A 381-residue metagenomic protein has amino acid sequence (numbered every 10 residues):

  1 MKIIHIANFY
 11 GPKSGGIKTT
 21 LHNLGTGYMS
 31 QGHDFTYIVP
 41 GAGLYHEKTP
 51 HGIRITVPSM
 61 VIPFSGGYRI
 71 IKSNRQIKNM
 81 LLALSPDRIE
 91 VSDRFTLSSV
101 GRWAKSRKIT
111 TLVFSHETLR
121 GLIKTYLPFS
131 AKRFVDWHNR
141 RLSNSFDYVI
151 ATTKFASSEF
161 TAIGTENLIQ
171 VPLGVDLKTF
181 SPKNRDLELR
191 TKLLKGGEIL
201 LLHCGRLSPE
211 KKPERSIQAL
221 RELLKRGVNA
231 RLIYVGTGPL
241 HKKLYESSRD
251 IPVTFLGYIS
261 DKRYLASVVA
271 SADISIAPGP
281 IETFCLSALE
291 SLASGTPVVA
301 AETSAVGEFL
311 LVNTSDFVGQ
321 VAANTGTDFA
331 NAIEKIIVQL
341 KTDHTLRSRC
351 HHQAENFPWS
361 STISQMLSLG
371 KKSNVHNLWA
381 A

Functional and structural regions predicted by a protein language model:
I4, L194-R221: Conserved donor-binding/catalytic core segment of Leloir-type glycosyltransferases
V39, I55-P58, D136-R185: Donor nucleotide-sugar binding/catalytic pocket of nucleotide-sugar-dependent glycosyltransferases
K72, T110, R120-R141, S145: Nucleotide-sugar donor phosphate/pyrophosphate-binding loop at the beta->alpha transition of glycosyltransferases
K242-I259: Nucleotide-activated donor-binding/catalytic signature segment of Leloir-type glycosyltransferases, i.e., the conserved
Y258, A266-A272, M366: Short alpha-helical donor nucleotide-sugar binding micro-motif in glycosyltransferases
P280: Aromatic "clamp/platform" in nucleotide-sugar-dependent glycosyltransferases that forms part of the donor/acceptor
P297-A300, G307: Short hydrophobic beta-strand element within catalytic cores of glycosyltransferases and related nucleotide-activated
G307-K335: Change "using UDP/GDP/dTDP sugars" to "using nucleotide sugars
